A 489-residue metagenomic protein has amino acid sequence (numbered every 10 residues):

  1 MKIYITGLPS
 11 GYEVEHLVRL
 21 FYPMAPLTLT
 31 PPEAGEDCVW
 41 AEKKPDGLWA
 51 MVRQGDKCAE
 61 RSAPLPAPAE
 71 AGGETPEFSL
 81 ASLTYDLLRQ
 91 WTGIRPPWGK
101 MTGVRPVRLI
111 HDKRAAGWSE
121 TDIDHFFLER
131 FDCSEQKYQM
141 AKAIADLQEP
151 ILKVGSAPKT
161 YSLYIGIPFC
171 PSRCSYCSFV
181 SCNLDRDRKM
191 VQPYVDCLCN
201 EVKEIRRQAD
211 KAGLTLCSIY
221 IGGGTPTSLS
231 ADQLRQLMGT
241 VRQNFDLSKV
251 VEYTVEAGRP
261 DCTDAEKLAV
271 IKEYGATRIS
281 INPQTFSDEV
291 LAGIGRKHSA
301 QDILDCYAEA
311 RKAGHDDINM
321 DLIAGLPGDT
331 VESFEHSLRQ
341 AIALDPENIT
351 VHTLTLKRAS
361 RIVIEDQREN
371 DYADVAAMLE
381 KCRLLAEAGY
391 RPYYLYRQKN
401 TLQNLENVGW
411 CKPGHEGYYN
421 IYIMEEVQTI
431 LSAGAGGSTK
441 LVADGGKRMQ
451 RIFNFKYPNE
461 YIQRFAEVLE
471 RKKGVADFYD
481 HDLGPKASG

Functional and structural regions predicted by a protein language model:
M1-R108, D112-A116, E120, P413-G489: Radical SAM enzyme core and accessory elements
G35-E36, T355, A359-A433: A C-terminal junction/extension of Radical SAM enzymes
A50-V52, I165, I279-I281: Short beta-strand motif preference
L88-R95, A115-L163: N-terminal [4Fe-4S]-dependent radical SAM core
P158-V195: Canonical Radical SAM [4Fe-4S] cluster-binding loop centered on the CxxxCxxC motif and its immediate flanking residues
G166, S280, N348-H352, I421 (+1 more regions): Beta-strand scaffold of nucleotide-dependent catalytic cores
S181-E380: Conserved non-cysteine loop/helix-boundary elements of the Radical SAM core domain that shape
L214-T215, I219-G223, Q233, T401-N407 (+1 more regions): Amphipathic, soluble alpha/beta structural segments
